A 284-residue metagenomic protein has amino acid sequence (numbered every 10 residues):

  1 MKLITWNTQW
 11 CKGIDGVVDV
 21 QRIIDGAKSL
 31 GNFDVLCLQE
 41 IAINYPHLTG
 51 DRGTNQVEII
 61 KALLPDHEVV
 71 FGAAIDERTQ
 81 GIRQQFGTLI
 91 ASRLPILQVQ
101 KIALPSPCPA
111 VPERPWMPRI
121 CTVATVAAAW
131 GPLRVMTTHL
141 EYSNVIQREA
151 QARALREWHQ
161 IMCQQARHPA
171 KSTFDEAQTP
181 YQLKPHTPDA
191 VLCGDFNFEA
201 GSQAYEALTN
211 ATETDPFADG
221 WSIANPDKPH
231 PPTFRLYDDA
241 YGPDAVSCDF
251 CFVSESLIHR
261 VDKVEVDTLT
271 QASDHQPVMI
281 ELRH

Functional and structural regions predicted by a protein language model:
M1-V35, E68, D76-H284: Active-site regions of metal-assisted phosphoester/phosphodiester hydrolases, unifying DNase/endonuclease modules
G13-V17, I43-N55, Q80: Short, flexible/disordered intra-domain loops and linkers
L38-I41: Acidic/histidine-rich, surface-exposed loop or edge segments in extracytoplasmic proteins
T54-V57, T88: Generic internal hydrophobic packing segments that stabilize the cores of diverse globular domains
Q56, L63, R153-A154: Preference for well-ordered, secondary-structure-rich cores of eukaryotic proteins
K61-L64, Q271: A generic structural signal for well-ordered alpha-helical segments
